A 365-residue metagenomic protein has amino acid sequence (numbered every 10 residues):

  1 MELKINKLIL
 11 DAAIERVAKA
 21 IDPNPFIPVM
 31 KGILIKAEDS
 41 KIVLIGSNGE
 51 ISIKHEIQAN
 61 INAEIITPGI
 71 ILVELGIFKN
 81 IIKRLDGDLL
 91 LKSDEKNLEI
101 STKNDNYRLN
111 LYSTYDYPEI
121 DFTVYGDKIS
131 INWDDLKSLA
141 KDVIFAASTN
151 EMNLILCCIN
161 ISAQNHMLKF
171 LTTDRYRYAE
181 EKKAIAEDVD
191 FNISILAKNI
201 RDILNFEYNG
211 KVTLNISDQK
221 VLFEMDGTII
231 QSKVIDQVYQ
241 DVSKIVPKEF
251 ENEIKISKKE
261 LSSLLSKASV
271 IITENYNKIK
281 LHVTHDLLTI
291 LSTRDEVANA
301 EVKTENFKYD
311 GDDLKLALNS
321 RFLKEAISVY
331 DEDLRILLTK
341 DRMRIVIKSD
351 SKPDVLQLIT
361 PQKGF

Functional and structural regions predicted by a protein language model:
M1-F365: Structural preference for solvent-exposed beta-strand-turn elements and adjacent flexible terminal/loop segments within
